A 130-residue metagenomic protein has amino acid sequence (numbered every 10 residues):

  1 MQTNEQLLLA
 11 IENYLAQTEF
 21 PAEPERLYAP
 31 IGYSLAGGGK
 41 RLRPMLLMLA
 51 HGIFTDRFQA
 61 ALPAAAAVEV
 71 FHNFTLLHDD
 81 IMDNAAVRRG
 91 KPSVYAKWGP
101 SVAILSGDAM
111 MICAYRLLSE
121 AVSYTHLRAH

Functional and structural regions predicted by a protein language model:
M1-F71, L77, I81-A96: Conserved N-terminal diphosphate/IPP-binding helix and adjacent helical/loop segment of trans-prenyltransferase domains
F74-T75, L118: Hydrophobic recognition helices of helix-based DNA-binding modules
R88-M110: Divalent-cation-assisted or electrostatically stabilized phosphate/pyrophosphate-binding catalytic cores
G99, S123-Y124: Glycine-centered helix-coil hinge/cap
M111-E120: Histidine- and acidic-residue-rich, metal-dependent catalytic cores
T125-H130: Conserved small/polar residues in nucleotide/adenosyl-binding loops
